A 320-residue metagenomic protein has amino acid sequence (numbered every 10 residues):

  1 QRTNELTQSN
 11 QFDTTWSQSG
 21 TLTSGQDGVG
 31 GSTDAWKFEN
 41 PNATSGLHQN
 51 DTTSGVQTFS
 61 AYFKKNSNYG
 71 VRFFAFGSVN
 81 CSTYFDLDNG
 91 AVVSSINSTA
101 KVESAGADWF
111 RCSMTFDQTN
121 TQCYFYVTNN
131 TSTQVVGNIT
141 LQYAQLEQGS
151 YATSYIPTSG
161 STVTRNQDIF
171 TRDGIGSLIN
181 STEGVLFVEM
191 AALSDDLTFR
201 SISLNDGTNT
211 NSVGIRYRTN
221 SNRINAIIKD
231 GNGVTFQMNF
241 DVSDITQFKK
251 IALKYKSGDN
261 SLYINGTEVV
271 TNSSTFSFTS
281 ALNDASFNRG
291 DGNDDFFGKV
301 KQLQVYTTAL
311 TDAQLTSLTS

Functional and structural regions predicted by a protein language model:
Q1-P41, S159: Glycan-recognition and processing domains
Q1-T7, T121-C123, V127-L146, K299: GGW-centered surface loops in extracellular recognition modules
R2-S9, W16-T21, T53-G55, K64-N80 (+2 more regions): Extracellular glycan-recognition modules
F12, A61, M114, Q142-L146 (+2 more regions): Extracellular beta-strand elements of beta-rich domains used for carbohydrate recognition/degradation or cell-matrix
G25-T52, Q57-S132, I139, R216-T275: Extracellular glycan-interaction surfaces
S45-T53, Q167-E183, Q237-V242, D291: Short surface loop/edge beta-strand patches of beta-sandwich-type extracellular domains that form ligand-contact sites
F125-V136, S280-V305, L310: Extracellular glycan-interaction patches encoded by glycine-rich segments
L146-N180, V269, K301-S320: Extended recognition patches within non-cytosolic domains
